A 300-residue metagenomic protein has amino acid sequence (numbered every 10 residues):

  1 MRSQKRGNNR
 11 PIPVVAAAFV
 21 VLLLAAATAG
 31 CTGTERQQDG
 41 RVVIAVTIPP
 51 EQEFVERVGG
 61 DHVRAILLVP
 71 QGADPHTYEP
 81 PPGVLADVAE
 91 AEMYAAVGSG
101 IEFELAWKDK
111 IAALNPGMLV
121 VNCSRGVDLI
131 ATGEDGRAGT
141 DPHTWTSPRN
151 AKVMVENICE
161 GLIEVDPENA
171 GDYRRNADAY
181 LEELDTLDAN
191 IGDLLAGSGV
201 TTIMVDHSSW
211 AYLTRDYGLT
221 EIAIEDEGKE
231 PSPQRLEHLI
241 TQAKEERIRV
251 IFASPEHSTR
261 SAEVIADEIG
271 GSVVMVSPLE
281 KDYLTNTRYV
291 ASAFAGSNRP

Functional and structural regions predicted by a protein language model:
M1-E35: Secretory targeting signatures
R2, G30-P300: Extracytoplasmic metal-acquisition and chelation regions
